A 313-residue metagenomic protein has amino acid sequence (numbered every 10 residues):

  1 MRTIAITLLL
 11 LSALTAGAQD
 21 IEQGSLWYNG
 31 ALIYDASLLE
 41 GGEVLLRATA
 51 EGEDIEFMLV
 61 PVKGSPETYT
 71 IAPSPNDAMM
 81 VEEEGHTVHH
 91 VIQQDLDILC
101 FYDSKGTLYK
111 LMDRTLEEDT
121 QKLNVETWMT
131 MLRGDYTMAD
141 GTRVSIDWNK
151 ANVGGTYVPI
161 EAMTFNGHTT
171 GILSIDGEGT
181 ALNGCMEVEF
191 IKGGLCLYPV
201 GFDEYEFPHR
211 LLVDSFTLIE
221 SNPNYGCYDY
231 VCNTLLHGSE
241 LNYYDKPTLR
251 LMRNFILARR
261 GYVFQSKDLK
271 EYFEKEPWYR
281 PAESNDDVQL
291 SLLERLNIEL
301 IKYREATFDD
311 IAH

Functional and structural regions predicted by a protein language model:
T3-L14, A18: Sec-dependent N-terminal signal peptides
G17-G30, L39-E40, T115-T137: N-terminal helix-cap/turn-to-beta initiation motif at the start of protein domains
Y28-D77, M138-G179: N-terminal glycine/threonine-rich, aromatic-flanked beta-hairpin/loop signature
I98-G106, L197-R210: Short, exposed beta-strand-loop hairpins at the edges of beta-sheets in extracellular/periplasmic proteins
G106-R133, P208-G226: Pro/Ala/Gly-rich low-complexity, hydrophilic intrinsically disordered segments
L132-G154, P223-L251, L257: Extracytoplasmic/periplasm-facing segments of secreted or lipoprotein envelope proteins
T164-F165, F264-H313: Compact alpha-helical subdomains of small soluble proteins
E240-P281: Amphipathic alpha-helical packing elements
